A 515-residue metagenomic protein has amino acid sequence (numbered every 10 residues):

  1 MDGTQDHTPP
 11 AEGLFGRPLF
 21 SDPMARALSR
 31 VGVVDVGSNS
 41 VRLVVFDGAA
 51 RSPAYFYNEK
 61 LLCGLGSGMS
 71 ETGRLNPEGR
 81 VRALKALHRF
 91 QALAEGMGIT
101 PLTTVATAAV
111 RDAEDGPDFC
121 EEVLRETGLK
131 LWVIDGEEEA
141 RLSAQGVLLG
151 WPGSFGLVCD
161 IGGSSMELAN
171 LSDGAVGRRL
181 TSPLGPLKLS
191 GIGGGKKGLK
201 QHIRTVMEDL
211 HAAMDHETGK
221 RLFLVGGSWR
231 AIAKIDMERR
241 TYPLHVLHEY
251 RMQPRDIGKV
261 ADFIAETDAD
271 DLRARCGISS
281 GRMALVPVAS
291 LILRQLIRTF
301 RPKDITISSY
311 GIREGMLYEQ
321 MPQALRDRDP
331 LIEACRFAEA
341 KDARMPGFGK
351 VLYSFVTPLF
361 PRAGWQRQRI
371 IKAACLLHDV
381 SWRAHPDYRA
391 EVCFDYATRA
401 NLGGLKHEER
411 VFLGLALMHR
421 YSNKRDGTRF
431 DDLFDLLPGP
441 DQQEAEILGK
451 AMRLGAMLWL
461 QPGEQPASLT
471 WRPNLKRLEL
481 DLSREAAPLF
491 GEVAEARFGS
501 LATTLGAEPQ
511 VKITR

Functional and structural regions predicted by a protein language model:
M1-R30: Non-catalytic pre-domain segments flanking phosphatase-related domains
L28-V31, V45-G48, G64, G68-I99 (+8 more regions): Helical "lid/coupling" subdomains associated with nucleotide-phosphate turnover
V34-S40, C159-S165, V225-S228, S309: A short acidic Gly-Thr/Ser loop motif
G37, A106-T107: A secondary-structure boundary/capping signal
S52-C63, S67: N-terminal glycine-rich anion-binding loops that anchor highly charged ligand groups
A496-A507: C-terminal structured domains
L505-R515: A short amphipathic beta-strand at an alpha->beta junction
